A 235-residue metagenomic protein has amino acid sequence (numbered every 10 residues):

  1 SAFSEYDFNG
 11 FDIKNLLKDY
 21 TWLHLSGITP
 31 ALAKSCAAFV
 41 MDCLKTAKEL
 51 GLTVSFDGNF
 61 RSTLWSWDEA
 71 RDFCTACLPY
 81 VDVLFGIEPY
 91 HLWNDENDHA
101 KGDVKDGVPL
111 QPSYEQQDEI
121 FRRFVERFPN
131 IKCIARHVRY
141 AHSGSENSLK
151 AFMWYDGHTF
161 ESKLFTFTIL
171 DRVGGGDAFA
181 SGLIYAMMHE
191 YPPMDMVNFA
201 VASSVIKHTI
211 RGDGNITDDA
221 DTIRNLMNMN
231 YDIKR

Functional and structural regions predicted by a protein language model:
S1-K34: Conserved phosphate-binding/catalytic loop of the ribokinase/pfkB sugar-kinase fold
K18, A38-G51: Glycosyltransferases and closely related glycan-assembly transferases that use nucleotide-activated donors
W22-H24, S55, F85, A135: Structural motif
L25, G157-T168: Glycine/charged-rich beta-loop-alpha catalytic/anionic-binding loops adjacent to active sites
L50, L64-G157: Conserved phosphate/ATP/ADP-binding segment of small-molecule kinases
L50-G58: Short beta-strand/loop segments at the ligand-binding rim of alpha/beta enzyme cores
G58-L64: A short, histidine- and acid-enriched strand-loop-helix "catalytic/donor-clamping" loop that lines the nucleotide-sugar
K163-M229, I233: Conserved post-catalytic alpha-helical subdomain immediately downstream of the catalytic base and nucleotide-binding
